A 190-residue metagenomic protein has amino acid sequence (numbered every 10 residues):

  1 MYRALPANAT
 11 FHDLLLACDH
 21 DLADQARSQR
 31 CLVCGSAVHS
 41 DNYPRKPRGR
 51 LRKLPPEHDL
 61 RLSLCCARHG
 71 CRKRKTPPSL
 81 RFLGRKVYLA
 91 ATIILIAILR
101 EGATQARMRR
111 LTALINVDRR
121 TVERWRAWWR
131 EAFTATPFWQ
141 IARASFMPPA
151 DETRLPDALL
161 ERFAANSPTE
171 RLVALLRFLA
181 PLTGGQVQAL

Functional and structural regions predicted by a protein language model:
M1-H12, A23, R27, A127-W128 (+1 more regions): Long C-terminal interaction/binding lobes of large macromolecular proteins
M1-L83: Short, conserved DNA-binding cores of transcription-related domains
S63, G70-A150: Short, positively charged, Gly/Tyr-enriched micro-motifs that form contact patches at catalytic or ligand/partner
